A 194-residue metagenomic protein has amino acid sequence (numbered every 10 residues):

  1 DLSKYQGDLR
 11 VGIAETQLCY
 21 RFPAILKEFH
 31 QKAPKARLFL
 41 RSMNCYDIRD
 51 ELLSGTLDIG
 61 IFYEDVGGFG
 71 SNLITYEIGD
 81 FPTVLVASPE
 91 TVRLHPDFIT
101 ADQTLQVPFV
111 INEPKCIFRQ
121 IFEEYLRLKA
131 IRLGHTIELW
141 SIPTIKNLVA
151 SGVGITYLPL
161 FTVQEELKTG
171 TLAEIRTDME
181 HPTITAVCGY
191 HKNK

Functional and structural regions predicted by a protein language model:
S3, N72-V110: Flexible hinge/capping segments at coil-to-helix
Q6-F69: Central regulatory/effector-binding core of bacterial HTH transcription factors
D8-G12, G60, V86, V110 (+2 more regions): Short, well-ordered beta-strand segments
Q17-L18, V66-G67, T91, T144 (+1 more regions): Alpha-helix capping/helix-boundary segments
R21, A173-K194: A late-sequence structural motif
N44-I48, L53-T56, Y63, I117-I175: Hydrophobic hinge/microswitch elements
E64-V66, P89, L160-T162, D178-M179 (+1 more regions): Short secondary-structure boundary segments
I74-V84, T169-T183: Short beta-strand->loop
